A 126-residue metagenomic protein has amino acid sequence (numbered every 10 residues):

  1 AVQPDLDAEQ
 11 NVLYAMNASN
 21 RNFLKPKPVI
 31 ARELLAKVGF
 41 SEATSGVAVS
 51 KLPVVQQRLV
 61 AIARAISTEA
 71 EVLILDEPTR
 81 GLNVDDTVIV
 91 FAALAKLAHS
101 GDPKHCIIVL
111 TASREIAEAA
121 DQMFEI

Functional and structural regions predicted by a protein language model:
L6-A18: Q-loop/switch helix immediately C-terminal to the Walker
P26-T44: Conserved ABC ATPase "signature" region
A48-L52: Conserved ABC ATPase signature
I62: Hydrophobic anchor residue at the start of the ABC signature
E69: Conserved catalytic motifs of ABC-family nucleotide-binding domains
L73-E77: Catalytic Walker B motif of ABC-type/P-loop ATPase nucleotide-binding domains
A93-V109, A117: Conserved catalytic loops of ABC-family nucleotide-binding domains
